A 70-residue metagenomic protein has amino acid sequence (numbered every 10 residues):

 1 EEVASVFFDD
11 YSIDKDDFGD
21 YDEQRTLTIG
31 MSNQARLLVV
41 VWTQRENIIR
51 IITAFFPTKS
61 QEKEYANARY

Functional and structural regions predicted by a protein language model:
E1-Y70: Ribonuclease/tRNase effector modules and their secretory precursors
